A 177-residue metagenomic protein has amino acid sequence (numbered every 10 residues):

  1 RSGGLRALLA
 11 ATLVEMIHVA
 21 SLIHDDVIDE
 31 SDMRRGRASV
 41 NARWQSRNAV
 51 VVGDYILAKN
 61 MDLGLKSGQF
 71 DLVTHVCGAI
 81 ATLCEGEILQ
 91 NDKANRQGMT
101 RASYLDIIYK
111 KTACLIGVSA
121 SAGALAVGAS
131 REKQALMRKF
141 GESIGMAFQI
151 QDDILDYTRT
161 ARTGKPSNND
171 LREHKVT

Functional and structural regions predicted by a protein language model:
R1-T177: Mg2+-dependent prenyl diphosphate-binding active-site environment of isoprenoid biosynthetic enzymes
